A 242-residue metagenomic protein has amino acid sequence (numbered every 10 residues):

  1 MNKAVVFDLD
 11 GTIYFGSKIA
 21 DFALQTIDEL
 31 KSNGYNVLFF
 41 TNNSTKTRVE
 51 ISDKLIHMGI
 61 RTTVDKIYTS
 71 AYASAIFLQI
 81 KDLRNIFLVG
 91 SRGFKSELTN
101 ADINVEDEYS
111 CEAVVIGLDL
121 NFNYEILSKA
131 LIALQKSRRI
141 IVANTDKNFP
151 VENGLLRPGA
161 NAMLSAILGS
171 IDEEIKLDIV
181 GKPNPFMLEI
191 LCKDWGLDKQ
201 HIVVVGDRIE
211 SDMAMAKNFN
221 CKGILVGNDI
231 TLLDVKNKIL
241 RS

Functional and structural regions predicted by a protein language model:
N2-L9, Y14-Q25, E29-S32, V49-D65 (+1 more regions): Asp-based, Mg2+/Mn2+-dependent phosphohydrolase catalytic module
N36: N-terminal phosphate-binding loop and flanking beta/alpha elements of the actin-like ATPase fold
N43: Conserved phosphate/oxyanion-binding catalytic-loop motifs
K46: Conserved nucleotide-binding/hydrolysis micro-motifs of P-loop NTPases
S70-A73, S91-G93: Short, glycine/charge-rich beta-strand/loop segments that flank catalytic centers and engage negatively charged groups
A73-S74, K81: Hydrophobic alpha-helical segments within soluble ligand-binding/sensing domains
